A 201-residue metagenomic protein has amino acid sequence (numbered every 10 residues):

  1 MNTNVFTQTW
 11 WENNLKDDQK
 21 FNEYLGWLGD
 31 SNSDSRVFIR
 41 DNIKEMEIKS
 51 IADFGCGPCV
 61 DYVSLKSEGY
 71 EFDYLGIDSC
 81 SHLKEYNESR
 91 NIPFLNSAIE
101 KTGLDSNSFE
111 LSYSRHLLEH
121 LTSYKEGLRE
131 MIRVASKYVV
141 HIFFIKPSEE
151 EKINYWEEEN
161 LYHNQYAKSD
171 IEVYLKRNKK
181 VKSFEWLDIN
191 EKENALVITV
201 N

Functional and structural regions predicted by a protein language model:
M1-E100, L128: Conserved N-terminal segment of class I S-adenosyl-L-methionine
K101-S106: Short conserved loop adjoining the S-adenosyl-L-methionine
Y113: A conserved beta-strand element that flanks and buttresses the S-adenosyl-L-methionine
H116-H120: Short catalytic micro-motifs in class I SAM-dependent methyltransferases
L121-E130: A short, conserved alpha-helix within the catalytic core of class I
K137-I145: Conserved beta-strand signature within the Rossmann-like core of class I S-adenosyl-L-methionine
N160-N178: Short alpha-helix
K180-E191: Conserved S-adenosyl-L-methionine
